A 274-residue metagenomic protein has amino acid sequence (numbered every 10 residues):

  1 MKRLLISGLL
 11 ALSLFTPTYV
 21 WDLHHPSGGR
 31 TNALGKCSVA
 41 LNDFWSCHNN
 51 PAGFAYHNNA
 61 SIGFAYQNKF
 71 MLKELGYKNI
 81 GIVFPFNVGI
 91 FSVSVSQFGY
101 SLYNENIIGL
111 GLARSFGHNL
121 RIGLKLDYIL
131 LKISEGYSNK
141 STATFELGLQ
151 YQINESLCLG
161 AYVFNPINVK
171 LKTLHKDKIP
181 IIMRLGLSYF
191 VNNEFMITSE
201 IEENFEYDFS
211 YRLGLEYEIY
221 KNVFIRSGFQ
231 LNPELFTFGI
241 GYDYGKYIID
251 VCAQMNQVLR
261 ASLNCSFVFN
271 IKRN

Functional and structural regions predicted by a protein language model:
M1-L4, H118: Positively charged n-region of N-terminal signal peptides that target proteins for export
L4-F15: Sec-dependent N-terminal signal peptides
P17-N274: Subset of outer-membrane beta-barrel
